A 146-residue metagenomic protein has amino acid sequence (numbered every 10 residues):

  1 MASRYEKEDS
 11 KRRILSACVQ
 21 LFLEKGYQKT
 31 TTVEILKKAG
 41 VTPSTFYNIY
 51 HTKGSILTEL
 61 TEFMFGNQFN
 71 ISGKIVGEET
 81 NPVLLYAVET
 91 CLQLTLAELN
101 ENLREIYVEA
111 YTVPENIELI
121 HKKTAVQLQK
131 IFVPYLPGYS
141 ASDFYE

Functional and structural regions predicted by a protein language model:
A2, R13, L21-S55, E59: Helix-turn-helix
Y5-S10: Short, Lys/Arg-enriched anionic-surface-contact patches
T31, V41-S44, E98-Y111: Long, acidic, intrinsically disordered low-complexity segments
G54-T58, V83, A87, I117-E118 (+1 more regions): Amphipathic, non-membrane alpha-helical segments in soluble helical-bundle scaffolds
E59, G73-L103, V113, H121-A125: Hydrophobic alpha-helical connector segments
T61-F69: Short, basic, alpha-helical segments at the C-terminal edge of helix-turn-helix-like DNA-binding modules
Y111-E146: Amphipathic alpha-helical packing segments from all-alpha helical-bundle domains
